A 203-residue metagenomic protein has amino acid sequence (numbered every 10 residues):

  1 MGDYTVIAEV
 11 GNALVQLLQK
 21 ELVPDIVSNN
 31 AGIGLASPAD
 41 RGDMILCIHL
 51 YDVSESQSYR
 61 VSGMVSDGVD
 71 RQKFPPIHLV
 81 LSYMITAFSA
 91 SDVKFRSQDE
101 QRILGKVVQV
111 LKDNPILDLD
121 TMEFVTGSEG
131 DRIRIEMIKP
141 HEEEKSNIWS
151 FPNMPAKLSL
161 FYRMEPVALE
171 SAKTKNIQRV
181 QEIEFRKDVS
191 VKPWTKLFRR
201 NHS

Functional and structural regions predicted by a protein language model:
M1-M64, F124-V125, H202: Small/polar-rich, solvent-exposed N-terminal microdomains that initiate assembly or binding
G2, A87-R96, A168: A generic structural motif
D3, I7, G11, K73-P76 (+1 more regions): Short, charged, low-complexity patches
Q57, Q109, K173: Long, contiguous binding/interaction regions
S62-S66, F95-G105, M122-T126: "Short basic amphipathic alpha-helical interaction patches in structured regions
Q72-P76, Q109, Q178-S203: Short, cationic low-complexity segments
P75-A90, G105-K106, L158-P166: Oligomerization/assembly interface segments of phage tail-like spikes and tubes
V108-E165, L169: Acidic-leaning, charged glycine-interspersed low-complexity segments
